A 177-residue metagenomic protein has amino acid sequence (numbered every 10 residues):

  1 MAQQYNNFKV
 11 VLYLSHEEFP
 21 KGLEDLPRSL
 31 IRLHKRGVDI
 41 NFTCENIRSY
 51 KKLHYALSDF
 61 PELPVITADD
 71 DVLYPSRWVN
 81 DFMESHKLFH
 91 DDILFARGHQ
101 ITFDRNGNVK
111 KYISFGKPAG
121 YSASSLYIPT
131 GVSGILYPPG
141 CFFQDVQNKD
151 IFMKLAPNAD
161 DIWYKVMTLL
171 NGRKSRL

Functional and structural regions predicted by a protein language model:
M1-F8, H16-E17, S29-R32: Short, acidic, metal-binding catalytic loop of nucleotide-sugar glycosyltransferases
F8-K21, N41-T43: Short beta-strand/loop segment that forms part of the nucleotide-sugar
C44-K51: A short, glycine-/small-residue-rich helix N-cap motif at loop->alpha-helix starts within glycosyltransferase
L53-P64: Active-site nucleotide-sugar/metal-binding loop of Leloir-type enzymes
A56, L73-D150: Conserved catalytic core of nucleotide-sugar-dependent glycosyltransferases
E62-L73: Short beta-strand-to-loop acidic/aromatic patch adjacent to the donor-nucleotide binding site
R97, S175-L177: Catalytic beta-strand/loop signature of glycosyltransferases that borders the donor
A156-W163: Acidic donor-binding loop at a coil-to-helix junction in glycosyltransferase catalytic cores that engages
